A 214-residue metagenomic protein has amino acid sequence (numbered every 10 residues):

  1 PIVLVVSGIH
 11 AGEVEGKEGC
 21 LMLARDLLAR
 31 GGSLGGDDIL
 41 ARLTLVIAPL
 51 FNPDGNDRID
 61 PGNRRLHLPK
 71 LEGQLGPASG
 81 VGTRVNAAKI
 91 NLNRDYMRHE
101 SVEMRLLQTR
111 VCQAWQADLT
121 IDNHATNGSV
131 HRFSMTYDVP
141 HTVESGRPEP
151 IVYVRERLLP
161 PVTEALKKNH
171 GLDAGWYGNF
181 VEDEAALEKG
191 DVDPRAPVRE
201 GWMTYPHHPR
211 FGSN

Functional and structural regions predicted by a protein language model:
P1-N214: Structured catalytic-domain cores with a bias toward divalent-metal coordination
